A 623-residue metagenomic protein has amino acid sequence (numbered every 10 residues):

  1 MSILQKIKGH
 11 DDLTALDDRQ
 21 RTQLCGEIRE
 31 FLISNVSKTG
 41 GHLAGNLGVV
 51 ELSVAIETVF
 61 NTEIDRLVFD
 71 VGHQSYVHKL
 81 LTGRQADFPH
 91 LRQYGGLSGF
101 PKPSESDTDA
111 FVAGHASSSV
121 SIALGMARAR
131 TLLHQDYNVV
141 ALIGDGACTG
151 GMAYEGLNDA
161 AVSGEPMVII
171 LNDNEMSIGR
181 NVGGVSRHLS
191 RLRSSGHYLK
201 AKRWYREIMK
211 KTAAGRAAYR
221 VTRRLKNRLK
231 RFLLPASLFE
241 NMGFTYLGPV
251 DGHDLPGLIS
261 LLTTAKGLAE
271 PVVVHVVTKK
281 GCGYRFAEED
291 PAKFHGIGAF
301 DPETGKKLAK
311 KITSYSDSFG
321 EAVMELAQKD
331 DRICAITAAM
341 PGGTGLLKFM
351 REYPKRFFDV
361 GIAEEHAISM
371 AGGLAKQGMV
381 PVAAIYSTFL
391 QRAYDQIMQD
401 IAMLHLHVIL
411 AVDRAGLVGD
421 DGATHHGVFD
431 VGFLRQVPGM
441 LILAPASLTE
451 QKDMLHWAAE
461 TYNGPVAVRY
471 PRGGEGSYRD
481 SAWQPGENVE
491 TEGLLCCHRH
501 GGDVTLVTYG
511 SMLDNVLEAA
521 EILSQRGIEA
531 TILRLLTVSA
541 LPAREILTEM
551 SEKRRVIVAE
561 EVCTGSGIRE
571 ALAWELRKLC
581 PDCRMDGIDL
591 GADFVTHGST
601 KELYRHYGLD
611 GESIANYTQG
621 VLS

Functional and structural regions predicted by a protein language model:
M1-T82, L238-I259, L268, V272-T278: N-terminal amphipathic, basic-rich helices that act as targeting or association modules
H42-S163, Y315, R332-I333, T337-A338 (+1 more regions): Cofactor-binding active-site loop characterized by glycine-rich and histidine/acidic residues
R66, T278-L390, Q396-L406, G493 (+2 more regions): Non-catalytic terminal/interface segments that mediate subunit docking, oligomerization, and allosteric communication
A86-L97, V162-G179, H197-K200, A402-R414: A glycine-rich helix N-cap at a beta->alpha junction
E175-F319: Long, well-ordered, tryptophan-enriched scaffold segments
A218-F286, H407-V412, V431-A482, R555 (+1 more regions): Structural signature of the thiamine diphosphate
S260-T263, H295-G296, S314-K329, G345-R351 (+3 more regions): Glycine-/acidic-rich phosphate or pyrophosphate-binding loops and their flanking alpha/beta elements
A299-K311, G419-D421, M440-L441, E570-S623: Peripheral docking tails and interdomain loops at the edges of cofactor- or intermediate-handling domains
